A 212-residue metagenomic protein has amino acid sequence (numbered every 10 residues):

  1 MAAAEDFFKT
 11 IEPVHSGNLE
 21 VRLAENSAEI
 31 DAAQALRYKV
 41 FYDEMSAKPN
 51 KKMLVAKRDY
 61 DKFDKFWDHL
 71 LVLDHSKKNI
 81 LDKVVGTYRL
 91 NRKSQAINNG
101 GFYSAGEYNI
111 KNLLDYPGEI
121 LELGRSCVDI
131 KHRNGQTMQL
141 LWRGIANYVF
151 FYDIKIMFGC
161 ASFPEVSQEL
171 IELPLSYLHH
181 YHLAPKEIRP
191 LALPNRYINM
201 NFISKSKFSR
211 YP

Functional and structural regions predicted by a protein language model:
M1-A4: Eukaryotic low-complexity, non-globular regulatory regions
F7-I11, I120-L121: Active-site-adjacent bridging/hinge elements
K9-D74, K78-V85, R89-S94: Short amphipathic alpha-helix that is part of the acyltransferase structural core
L90-P212: Acyl-donor binding region in acyl/amide transferases
